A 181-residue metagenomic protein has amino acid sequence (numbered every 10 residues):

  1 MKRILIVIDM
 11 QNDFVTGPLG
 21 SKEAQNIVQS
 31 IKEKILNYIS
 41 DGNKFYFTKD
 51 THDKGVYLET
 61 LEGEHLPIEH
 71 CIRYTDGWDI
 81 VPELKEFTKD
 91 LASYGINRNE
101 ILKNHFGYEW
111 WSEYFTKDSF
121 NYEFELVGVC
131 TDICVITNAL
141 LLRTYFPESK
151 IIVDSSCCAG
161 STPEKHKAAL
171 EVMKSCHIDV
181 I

Functional and structural regions predicted by a protein language model:
M1-E100, K150-I152, K167-S175: Active-site acidic carboxylates
K2-I4, A139-G160: Long, low-complexity, intrinsically disordered polar/charged segments
M10, D50-T51, V129-T131, C157: Active-site metal-binding loops of divalent metal-dependent hydrolases
E23, E69, V127-G128, C157-C158: A generic structural signal for short
I31-Y38, I136-F146: Histidine-anchored nucleotide/phosphate-binding helix
T88-L91, I133, R143-F146, H177: Short, well-ordered alpha-helical segments in soluble proteins
E100-T137, A159-I181: Conserved N-terminal glycine/acidic-rich loop preference
